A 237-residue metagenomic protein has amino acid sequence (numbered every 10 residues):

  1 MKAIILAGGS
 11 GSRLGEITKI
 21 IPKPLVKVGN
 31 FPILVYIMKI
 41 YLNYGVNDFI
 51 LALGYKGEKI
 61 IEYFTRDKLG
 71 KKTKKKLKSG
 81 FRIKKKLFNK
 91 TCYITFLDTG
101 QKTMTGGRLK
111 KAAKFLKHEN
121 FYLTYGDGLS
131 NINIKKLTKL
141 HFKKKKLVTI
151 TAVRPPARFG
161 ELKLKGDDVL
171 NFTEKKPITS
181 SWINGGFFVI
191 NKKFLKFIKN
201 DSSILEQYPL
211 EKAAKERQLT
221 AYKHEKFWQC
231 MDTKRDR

Functional and structural regions predicted by a protein language model:
M1-E62, R66, F96: N-terminal glycine-rich phosphate-binding loop and ensuing alpha1 helix
K2, N47-F49, Y93, N120 (+2 more regions): Residues at the starts of beta-strands that form the adenosine-phosphate
I20, N89-T91, M104, L116 (+3 more regions): A generic fold-level signal
N30-F31, K102-T105, S203: A conditional alpha-helix N-cap/helix-loop micro-motif detector
I33-Y36, R108-K111, P209: Well-ordered alpha-helical segments embedded in enzymatic catalytic cores
I60-G166: Conserved beta-loop-beta/alpha segment of the NTase-like Rossmann-fold superfamily that binds/positions NTPs
N120-T124, L129, I134-F142, R154-F159 (+1 more regions): Catalytic-core segments of class I nucleotidyltransferases/pyrophosphorylases that form NMP-activated intermediates
